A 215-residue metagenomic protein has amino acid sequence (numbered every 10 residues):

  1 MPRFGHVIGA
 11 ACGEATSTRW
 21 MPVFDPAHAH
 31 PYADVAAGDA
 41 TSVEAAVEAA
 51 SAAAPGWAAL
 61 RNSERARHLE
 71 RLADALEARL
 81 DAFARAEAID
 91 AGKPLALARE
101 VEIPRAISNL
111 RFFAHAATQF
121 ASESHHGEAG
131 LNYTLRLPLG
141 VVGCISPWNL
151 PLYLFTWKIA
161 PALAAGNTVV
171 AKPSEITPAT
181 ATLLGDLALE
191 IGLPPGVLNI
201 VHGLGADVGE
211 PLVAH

Functional and structural regions predicted by a protein language model:
M1-D34, R67, R71, F120-I145: Terminal low-complexity tails and localization/encapsulation signals of metabolic enzymes
R3-F4, I8, R19-W20, P31 (+7 more regions): Glycine-rich, flexible loop/turn motifs
R19, A33-A36, P55-G56, A88 (+6 more regions): Short, flexible active-site loop motifs that bind/organize anionic cofactors or intermediates
P22-D25, D34-A45, G192-V197, V201-G203: Histidine- and aromatic-rich ligand-binding microenvironments
A29-F120: Glycine-rich loop-to-alpha-helix module at the N-terminal edge of alpha/beta enzyme cores
A121-H215: Rossmann-like NAD(P) dinucleotide-binding subdomain of oxidoreductase/dehydrogenase enzymes
